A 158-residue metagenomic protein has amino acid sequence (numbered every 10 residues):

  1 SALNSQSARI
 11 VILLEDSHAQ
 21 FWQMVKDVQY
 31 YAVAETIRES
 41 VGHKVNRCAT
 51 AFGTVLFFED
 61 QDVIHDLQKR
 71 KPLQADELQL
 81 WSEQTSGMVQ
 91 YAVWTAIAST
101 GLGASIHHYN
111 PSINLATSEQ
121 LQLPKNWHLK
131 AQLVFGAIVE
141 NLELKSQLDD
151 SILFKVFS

Functional and structural regions predicted by a protein language model:
S1-G53, S158: N-terminal amphipathic, basic helical "cap/leader" segment at the start of enzyme domains
K26-D27, Q68-E77, L148: Short, surface-exposed, charged loop/turn segments at secondary-structure junctions
Y30, F57-P72: Acidic-glycine-rich active-site phosphate/pyrophosphate-binding loop
A51-T54, T100, L129-A131: Generic beta-strand structural signal
Q61, R70-S118: Small-aliphatic-rich amphipathic alpha-helix that forms the alpha element of a beta-alpha
D66-R70, A116, L144-S146: A short secondary-structure junction signal
S118-K125, N141-K145: Short proline/glycine-enriched turn/loop segments at secondary-structure junctions
L129-S158: C-terminal helix-cap and adjacent tail motif
